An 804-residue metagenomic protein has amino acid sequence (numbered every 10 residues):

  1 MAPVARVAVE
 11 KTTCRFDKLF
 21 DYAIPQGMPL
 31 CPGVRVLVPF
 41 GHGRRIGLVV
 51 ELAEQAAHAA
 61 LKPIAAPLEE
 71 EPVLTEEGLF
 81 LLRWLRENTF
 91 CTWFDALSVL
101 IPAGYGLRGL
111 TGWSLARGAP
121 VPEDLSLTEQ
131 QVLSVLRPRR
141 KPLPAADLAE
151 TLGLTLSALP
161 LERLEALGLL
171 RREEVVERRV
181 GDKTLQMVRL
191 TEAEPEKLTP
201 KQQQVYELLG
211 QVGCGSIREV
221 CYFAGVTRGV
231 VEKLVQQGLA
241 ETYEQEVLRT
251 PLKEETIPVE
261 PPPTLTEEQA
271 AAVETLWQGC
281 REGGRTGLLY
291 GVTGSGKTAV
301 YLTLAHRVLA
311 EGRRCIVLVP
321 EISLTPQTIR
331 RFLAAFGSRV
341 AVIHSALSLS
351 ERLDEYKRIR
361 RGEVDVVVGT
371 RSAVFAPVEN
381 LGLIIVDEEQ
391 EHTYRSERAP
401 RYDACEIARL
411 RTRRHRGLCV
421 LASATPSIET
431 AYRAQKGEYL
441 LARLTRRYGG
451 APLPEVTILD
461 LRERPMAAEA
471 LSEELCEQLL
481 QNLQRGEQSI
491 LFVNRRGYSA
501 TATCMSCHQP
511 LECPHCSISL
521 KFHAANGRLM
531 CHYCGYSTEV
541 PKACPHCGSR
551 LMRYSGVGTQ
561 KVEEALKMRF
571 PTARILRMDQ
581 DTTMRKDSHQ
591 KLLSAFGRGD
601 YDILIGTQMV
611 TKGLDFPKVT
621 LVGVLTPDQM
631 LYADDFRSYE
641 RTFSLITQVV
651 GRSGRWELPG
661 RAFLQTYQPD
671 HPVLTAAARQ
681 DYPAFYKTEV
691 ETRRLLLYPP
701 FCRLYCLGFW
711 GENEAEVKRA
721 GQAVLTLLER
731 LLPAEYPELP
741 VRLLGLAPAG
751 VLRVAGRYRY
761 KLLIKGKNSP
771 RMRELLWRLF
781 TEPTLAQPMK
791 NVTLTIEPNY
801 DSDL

Functional and structural regions predicted by a protein language model:
M1-S423, T430, Q435-A451, L731 (+2 more regions): Accessory, non-ATPase domains that flank or precede helicase/AAA+ motor cores in DNA-metabolism machines
P3, K18, R313, E487 (+4 more regions): Residues at beta-strand starts and edge strands
R171, I575-L576, L732-A749, K790-P798: Short beta-strand elements
E260-T266, A270, E274, E282-K718 (+3 more regions): Inter-lobe coupling/hinge segments of SF2-like helicase ATPases
L491, T726, R730-Y736, Q787: Conserved beta/loop motifs at nucleotide-recognition and modification sites
A715-R730: Extracytoplasmic/periplasmic
L727, L739-R778: C-terminal structured "cap/appendage" subdomains that terminate the fold
